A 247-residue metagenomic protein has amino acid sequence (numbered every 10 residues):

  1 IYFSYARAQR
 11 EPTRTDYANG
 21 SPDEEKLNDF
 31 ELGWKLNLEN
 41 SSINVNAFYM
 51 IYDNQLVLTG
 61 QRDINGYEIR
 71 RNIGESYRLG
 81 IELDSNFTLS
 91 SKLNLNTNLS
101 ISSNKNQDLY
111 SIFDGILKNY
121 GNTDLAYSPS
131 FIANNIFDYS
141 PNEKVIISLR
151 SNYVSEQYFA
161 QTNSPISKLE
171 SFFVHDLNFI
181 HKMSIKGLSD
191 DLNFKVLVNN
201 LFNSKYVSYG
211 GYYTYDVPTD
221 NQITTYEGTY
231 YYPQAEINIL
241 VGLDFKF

Functional and structural regions predicted by a protein language model:
Y2-A6, E24-T88, N94, N98-Y110: Membrane-embedded beta-barrel scaffold of Gram-negative outer-membrane proteins
P12-G20, Q55-I64, S102, Q107-I116 (+2 more regions): Outer-membrane beta-barrel translocator domains and adjoining extracellular loop/strand segments of Gram-negative
K26-F30, N37-E39, E75-L79, T123 (+3 more regions): Residues that define the transmembrane beta-barrel architecture of outer-membrane proteins
L32-L36, A47, I81-F87, N135-Y139 (+5 more regions): Residues on the lipid-exposed face of transmembrane beta-strands in outer-membrane beta-barrel proteins
E39-S42, K92, K144, S184-L192: Short loop/turn motifs that connect adjacent beta-strands in outer-membrane beta-barrel proteins
Y49, R71-T162, D244-K246: Gram-negative outer-membrane beta-barrel transporters
I51-D53, L95, S103-K105, S155-Y158 (+1 more regions): C-terminal beta-signal and adjacent terminal beta-strands/loops of Gram-negative outer-membrane beta-barrel proteins
Y127-K186, F202-N203, V207-Y215: C-terminal beta-barrel architecture of Gram-negative outer-membrane proteins
